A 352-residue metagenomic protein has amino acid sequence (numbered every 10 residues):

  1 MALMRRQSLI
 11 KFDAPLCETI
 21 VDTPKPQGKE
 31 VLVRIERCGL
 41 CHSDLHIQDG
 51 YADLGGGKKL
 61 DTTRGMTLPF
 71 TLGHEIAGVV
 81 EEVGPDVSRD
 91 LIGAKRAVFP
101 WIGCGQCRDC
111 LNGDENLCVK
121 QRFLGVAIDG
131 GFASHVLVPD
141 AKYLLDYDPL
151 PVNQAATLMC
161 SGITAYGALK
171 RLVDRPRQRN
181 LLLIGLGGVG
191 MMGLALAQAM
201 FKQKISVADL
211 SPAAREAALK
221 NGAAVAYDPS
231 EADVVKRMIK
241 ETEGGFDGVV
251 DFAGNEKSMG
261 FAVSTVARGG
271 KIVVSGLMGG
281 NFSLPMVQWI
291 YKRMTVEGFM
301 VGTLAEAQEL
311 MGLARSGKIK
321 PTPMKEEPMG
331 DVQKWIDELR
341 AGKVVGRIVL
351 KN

Functional and structural regions predicted by a protein language model:
M1, P212, G260-S264, L304-N352: C-terminal hydrophobic helical "lid"/dimerization subdomain of Rossmann-like NAD(P)H-dependent oxidoreductases
P24-C38, D53-R108, D148-L150: Glycine-rich beta-strand-centered segment in the early N-terminal region that forms part of a ligand/cofactor-binding
Y51, L210-S211, M278, G302: Residues in the short beta-alpha loop(s) of Rossmann-like NAD(P)-binding domains
L60-P69, H74, I102-I184: NAD(P)H dinucleotide-binding glycine-rich loop of Rossmann-like/cofactor-binding domains, especially the beta1-alpha1
D90-L91, R175, V266: Short, well-ordered loop/turn sites that connect or cap secondary structure elements
Y143, D148-A232, K236-R237: Mid-domain Rossmann-like dinucleotide-binding core that forms the NAD(H)/NADP(H) cofactor-binding site
F201, A253-K320, N352: Glycine-rich phosphate-binding loop and adjacent beta-alpha segment of Rossmann(oid) nucleotide-cofactor-binding
M238-D247: A short acidic, Gly/Pro-enriched loop at the edge of an enzyme's catalytic core that lines a small-molecule cofactor
